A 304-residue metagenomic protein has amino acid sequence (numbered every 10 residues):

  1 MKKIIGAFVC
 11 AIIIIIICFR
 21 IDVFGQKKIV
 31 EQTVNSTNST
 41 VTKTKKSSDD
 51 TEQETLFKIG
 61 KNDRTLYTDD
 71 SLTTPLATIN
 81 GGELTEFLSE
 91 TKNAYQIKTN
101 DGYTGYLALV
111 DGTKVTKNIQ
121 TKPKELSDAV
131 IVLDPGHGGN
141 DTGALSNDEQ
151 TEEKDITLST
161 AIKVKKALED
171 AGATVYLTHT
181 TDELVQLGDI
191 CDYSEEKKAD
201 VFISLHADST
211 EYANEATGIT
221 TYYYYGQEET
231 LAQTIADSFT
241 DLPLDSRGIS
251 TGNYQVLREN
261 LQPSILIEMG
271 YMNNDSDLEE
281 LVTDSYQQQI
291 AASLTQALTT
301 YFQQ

Functional and structural regions predicted by a protein language model:
M1-A7, I14-T68, A77-G81, L88-T91 (+1 more regions): SH3-family beta-barrel domains
G82, Y95-T99, L107: SH3/SH3-like beta-barrel fold
T116-C191, K197: Active-site histidine-acidic residue metal-binding/catalytic motifs, centered on HxH/HExxH-like signatures
V130-D134, T174-T178, V201-L205, T220-Y223 (+2 more regions): Structural recognition of the beta-strand scaffold that forms the well-ordered cores of secreted hydrolase catalytic
D141-T151, T210-A232: A short, glycine/acidic-enriched catalytic loop
L187-D200, Y223-Y225, Y254-N260: Mature extracellular/periplasmic domains of secretome proteins
S204, E211-Y212, Y222-Y223, S250-Q304: Active-site-adjacent mobile loop/cap segments within catalytic or ligand-binding domains
E228-S250: Active-site-adjacent substrate-binding region of metalloamidase/peptidase-like peptide-processing proteins
